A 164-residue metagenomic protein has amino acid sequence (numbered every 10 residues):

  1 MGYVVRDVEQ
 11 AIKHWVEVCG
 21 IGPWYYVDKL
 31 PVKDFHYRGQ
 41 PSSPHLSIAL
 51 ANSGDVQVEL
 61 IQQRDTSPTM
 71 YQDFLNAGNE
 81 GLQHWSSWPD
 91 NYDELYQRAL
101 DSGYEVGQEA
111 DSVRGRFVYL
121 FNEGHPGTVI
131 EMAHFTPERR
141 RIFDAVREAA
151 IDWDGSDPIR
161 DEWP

Functional and structural regions predicted by a protein language model:
Y3-Y25, R38-E105, F121-P164: Glyoxalase I/VOC metalloenzyme domain signal
P31-G39: Short, charge-patterned binding micro-sites
Q108-D111: Short beta-strand-to-loop elements that line the ligand-binding cleft of bilobed periplasmic-binding protein-like
V113-R116: Short acidic/glycine-enriched loop/turn segments that link adjacent beta-strands
